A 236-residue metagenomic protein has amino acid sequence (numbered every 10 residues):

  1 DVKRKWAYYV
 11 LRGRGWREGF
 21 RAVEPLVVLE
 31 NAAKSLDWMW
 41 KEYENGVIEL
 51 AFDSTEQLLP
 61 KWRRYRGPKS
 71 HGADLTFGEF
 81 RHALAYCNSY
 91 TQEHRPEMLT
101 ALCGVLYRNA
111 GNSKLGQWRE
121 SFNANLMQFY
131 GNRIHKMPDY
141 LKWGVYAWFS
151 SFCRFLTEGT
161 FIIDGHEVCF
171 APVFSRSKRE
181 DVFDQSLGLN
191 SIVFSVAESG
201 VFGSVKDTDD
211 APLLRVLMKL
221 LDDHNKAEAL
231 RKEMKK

Functional and structural regions predicted by a protein language model:
D1-K236: An amphipathic, hydrophobic-aromatic interaction surface with interspersed Lys/Arg that forms lipid/phosphate-bearing
